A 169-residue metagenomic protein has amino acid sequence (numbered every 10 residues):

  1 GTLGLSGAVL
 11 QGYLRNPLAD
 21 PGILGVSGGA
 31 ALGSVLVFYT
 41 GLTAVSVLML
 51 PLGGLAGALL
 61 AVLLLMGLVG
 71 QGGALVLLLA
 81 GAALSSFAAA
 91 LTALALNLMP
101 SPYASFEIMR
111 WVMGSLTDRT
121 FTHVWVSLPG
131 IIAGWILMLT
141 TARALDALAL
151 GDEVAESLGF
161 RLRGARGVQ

Functional and structural regions predicted by a protein language model:
G1-Q169: Alpha-helical transmembrane segments in inner-membrane proteins
